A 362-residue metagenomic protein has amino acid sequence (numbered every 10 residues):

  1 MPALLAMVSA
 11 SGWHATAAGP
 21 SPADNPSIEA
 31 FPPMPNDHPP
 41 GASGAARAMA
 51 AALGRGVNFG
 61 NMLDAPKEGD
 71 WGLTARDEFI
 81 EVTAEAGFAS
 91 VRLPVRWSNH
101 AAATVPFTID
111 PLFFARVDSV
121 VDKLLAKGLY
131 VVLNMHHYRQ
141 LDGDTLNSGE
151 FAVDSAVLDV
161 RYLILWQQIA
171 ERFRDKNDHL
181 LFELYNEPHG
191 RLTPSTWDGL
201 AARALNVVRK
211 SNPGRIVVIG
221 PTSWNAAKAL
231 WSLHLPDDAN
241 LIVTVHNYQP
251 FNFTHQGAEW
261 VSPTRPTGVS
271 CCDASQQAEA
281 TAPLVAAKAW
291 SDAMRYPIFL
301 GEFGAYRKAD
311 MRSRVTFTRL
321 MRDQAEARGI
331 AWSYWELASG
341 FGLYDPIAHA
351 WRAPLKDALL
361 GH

Functional and structural regions predicted by a protein language model:
P2-A10: Bacterial N-terminal signal peptides
G19-R92, W290-S291, K356-A358: N-terminal carbohydrate-binding accessory modules
F31-P33, A156-A274, T281-A305, A327-I330: Active-site region of glycoside hydrolase catalytic domains
P32, D310-H362: Aromatic-rich peripheral "rim/lid" segments of glycoside hydrolase catalytic domains that contact and position glycan
F59-A75, A103-I109, N147-V157, N252-E279: Acidic/histidine-rich helix-loop elements that form or flank divalent-metal/phosphate-binding sites at the catalytic
A65-W71, W97-A115, R139-L158, S313 (+1 more regions): Surface-exposed, active-site-proximal loop segments in enzymatic domains
I80-V91, P106-H137, D144-L181, G199-S211 (+1 more regions): An active-site-proximal structural segment forming one wall of the substrate-binding cleft that immediately precedes
